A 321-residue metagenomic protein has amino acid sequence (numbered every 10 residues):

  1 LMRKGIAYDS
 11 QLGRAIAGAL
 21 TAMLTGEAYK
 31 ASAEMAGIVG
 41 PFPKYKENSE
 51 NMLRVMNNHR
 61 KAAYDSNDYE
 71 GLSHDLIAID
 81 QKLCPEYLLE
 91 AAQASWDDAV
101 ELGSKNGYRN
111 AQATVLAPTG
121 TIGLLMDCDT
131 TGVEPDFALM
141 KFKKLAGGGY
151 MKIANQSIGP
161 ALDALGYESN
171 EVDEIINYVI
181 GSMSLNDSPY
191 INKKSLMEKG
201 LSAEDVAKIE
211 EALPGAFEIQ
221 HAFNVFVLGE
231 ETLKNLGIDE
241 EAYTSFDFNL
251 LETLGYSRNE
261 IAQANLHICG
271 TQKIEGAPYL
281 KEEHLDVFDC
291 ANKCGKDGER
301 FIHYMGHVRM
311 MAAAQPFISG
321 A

Functional and structural regions predicted by a protein language model:
L1-A321: Long, C-terminal-biased catalytic regions of enzyme "large/alpha" subunits
